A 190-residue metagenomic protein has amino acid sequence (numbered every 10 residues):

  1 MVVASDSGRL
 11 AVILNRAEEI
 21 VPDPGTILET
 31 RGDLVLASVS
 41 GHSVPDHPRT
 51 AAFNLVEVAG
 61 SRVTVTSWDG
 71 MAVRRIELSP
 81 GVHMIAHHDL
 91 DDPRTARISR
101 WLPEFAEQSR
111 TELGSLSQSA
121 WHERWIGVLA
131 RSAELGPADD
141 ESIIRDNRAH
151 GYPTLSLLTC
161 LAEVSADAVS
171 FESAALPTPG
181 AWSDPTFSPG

Functional and structural regions predicted by a protein language model:
M1-G190: N-terminal nucleophile
